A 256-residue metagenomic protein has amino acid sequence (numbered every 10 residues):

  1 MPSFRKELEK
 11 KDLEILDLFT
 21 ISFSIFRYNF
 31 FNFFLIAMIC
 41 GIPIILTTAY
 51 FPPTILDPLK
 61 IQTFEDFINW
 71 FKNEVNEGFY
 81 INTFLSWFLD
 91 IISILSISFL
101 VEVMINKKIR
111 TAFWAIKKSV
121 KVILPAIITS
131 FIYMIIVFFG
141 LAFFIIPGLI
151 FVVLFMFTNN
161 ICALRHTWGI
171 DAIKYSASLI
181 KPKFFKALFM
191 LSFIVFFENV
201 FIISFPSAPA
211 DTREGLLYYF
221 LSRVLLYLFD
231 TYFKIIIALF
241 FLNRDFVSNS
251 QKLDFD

Functional and structural regions predicted by a protein language model:
M1-K10, I21, D57-W70, S93 (+3 more regions): Juxtamembrane transition segments at transmembrane-helix termini in multipass membrane proteins
L13-P43, F113-F139, F151-I202: Interfacial aromatic "cap" segments that immediately flank transmembrane helices in multipass membrane proteins
N29, F33, V75, F79 (+6 more regions): Residue-level signature of transmembrane alpha-helical entry/exit and packing/kink sites in multi-pass membrane
F34, F88, I92, P147-I150 (+2 more regions): Residue-level signal for the membrane-embedded core of alpha-helical transmembrane segments, especially mid-helix
G41-I55: Alpha-helical transmembrane segments of multi-pass membrane proteins
F64-L89: Membrane-embedded or membrane-proximal helical elements that form or frame transporter/channel pores
I81-F88, A142-I146, N159, F220-F229: Hydrophobic alpha-helical transmembrane segments of multi-pass membrane proteins
F84-I123, I127: Hydrophobic alpha-helical segments and helix pairs
